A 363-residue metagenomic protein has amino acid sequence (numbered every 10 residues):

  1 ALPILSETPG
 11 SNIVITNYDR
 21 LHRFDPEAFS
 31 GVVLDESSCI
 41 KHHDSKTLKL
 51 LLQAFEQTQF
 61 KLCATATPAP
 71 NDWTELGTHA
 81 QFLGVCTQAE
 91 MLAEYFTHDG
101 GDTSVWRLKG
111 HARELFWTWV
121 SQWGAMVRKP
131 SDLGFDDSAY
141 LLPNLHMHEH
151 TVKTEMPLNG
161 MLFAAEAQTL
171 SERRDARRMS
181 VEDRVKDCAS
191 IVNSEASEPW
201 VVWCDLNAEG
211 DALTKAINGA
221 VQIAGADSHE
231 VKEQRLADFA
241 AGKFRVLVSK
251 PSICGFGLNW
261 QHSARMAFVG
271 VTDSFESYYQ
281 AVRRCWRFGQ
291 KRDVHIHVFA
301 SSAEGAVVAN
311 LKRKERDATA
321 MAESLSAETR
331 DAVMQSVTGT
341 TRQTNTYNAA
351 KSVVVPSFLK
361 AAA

Functional and structural regions predicted by a protein language model:
E7-G31: Conserved helix/coil segment N-terminal to the catalytic DExD/H
P9-G10, G31, C39-H42, L48-D132 (+1 more regions): Conserved P-loop NTPase motor "coupling/switch" region that bridges the ATPase
A28-V33, E75-T78, L258-V271, V294-V298: A short beta-strand element within the Helicase C-terminal
L92, G100-A176: Interdomain helical connector at the RecA1-RecA2 junction of SF1/SF2 helicase-like NTPases
E172, R177-D205: Conserved interdomain hinge at the start of the Helicase C-terminal
V201-W203, D211-A212, N218-C254: Conserved helicase ATPase core of P-loop NTP-dependent helicases/translocases
D273-A362: A conserved SF2-helicase RecA2
